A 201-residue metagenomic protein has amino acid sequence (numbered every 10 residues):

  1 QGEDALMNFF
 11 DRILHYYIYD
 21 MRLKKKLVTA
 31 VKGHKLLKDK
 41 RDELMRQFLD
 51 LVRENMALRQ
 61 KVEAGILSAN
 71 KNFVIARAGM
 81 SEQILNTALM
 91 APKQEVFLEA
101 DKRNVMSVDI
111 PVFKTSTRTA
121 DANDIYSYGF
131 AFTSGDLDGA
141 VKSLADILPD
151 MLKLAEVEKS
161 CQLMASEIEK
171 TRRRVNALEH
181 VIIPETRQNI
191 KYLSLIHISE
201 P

Functional and structural regions predicted by a protein language model:
Q1-L6: Short, Lys/Arg-enriched N-terminal segments with co-localized hydrophobic residues within the first ~10-30 amino acids
N8, K32, G79, K93 (+2 more regions): Residue-level signal for pocket-adjacent positions within structured domains
N8-I13, Y19: Glycine-rich cofactor/substrate-binding loops
L14, S81-E82, S134: Alpha-helix initiation/capping motif
Y16, D20-L37, R41-L44, F48-A69 (+5 more regions): Amphipathic alpha-helical coiled-coil segments
R59-T117: Long, charged all-alpha helical bundle/coiled-coil segments in cytosolic proteins
F97-S166, A177: Charged, well-structured binding/catalytic surfaces in domain cores that contact anionic ligands
I196-P201: Residue-level detector of conserved catalytic or cofactor/ligand-binding positions in enzyme active sites
